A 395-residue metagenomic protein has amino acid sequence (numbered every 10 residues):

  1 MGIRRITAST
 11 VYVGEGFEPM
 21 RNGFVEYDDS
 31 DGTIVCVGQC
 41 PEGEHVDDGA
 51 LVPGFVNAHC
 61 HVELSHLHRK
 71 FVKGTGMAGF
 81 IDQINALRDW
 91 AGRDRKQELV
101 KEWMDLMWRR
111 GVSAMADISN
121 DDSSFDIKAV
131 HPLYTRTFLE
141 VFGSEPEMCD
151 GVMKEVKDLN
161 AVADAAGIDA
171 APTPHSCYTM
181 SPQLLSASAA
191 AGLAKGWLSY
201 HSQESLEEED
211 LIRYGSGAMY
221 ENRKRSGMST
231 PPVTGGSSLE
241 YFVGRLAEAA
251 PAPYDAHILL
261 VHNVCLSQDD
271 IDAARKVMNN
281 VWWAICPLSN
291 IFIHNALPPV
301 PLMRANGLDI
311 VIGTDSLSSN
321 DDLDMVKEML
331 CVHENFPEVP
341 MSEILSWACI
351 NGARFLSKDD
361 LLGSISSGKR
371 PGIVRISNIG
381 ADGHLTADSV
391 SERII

Functional and structural regions predicted by a protein language model:
M1-R5, T10-V52: Histidine-rich, glycine-flanked metal-binding segment
E26, A50, H68-H131, K154-A165: Alpha-helical scaffold segments that flank or form the walls of functional sites
P53-S65, W197-L206: Histidine-centered catalytic micro-motifs
V56, A114, Y134-R136, G167-T173 (+4 more regions): Structural preference for beta-strand elements that scaffold enzyme active sites
H66-E98, R136-L139, L206-D255, V332: Active-site gating loops and adjacent loop-to-helix segments of metal-dependent hydrolytic enzymes
H131-T135, A191-W197, A252-A256, A273-A284 (+1 more regions): Glycine-enriched alpha-helix->loop->beta-strand junction motifs that scaffold or abut catalytic
T173-A189, H262-C265, I291-H294: Active-site glycine- and acidic-residue-rich loops that bind and position anionic ligands or nucleotide-like cofactors
E248, A296-N378, I394: His/Asp/Glu-enriched, well-ordered alpha-helical/loop segment that forms or immediately abuts the divalent-metal
